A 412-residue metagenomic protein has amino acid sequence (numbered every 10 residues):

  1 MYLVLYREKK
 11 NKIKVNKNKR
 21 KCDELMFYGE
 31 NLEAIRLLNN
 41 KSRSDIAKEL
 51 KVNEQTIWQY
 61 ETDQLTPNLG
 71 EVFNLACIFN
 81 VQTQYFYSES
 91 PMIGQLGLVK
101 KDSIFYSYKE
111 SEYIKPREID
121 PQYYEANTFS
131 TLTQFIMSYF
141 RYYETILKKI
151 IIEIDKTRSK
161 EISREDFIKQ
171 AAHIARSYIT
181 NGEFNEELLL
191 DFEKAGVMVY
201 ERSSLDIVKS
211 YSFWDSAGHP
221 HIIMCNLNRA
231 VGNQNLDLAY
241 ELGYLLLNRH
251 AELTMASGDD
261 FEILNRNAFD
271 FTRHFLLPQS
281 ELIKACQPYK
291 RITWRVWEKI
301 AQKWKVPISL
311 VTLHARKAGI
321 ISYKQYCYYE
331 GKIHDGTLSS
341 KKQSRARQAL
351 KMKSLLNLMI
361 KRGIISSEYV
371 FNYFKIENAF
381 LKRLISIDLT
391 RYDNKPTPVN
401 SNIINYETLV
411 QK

Functional and structural regions predicted by a protein language model:
M1-D237, L242-K412: Short juxta-domain linker segments that transition from a proline/glycine-rich, charged coil into a short amphipathic
